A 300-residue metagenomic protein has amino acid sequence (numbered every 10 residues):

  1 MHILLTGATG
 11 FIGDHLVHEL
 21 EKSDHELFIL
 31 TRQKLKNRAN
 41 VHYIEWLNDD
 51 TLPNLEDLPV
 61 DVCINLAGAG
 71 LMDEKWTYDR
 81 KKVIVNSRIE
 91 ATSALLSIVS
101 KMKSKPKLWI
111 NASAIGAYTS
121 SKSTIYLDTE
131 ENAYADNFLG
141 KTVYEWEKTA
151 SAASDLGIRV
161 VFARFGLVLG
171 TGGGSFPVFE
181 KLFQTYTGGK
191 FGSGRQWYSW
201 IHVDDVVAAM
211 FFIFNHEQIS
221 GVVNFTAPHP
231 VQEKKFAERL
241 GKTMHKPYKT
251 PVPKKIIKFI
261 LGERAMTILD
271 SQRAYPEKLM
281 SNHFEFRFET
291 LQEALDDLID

Functional and structural regions predicted by a protein language model:
I3-S23: N-terminal Rossmann NAD(P)H-binding glycine-rich loop of SDR-like oxidoreductase domains
L35, N40-A91: NAD(P)H-binding glycine-rich loop region in Rossmannoid oxidoreductase-like domains and their noncatalytic homologs
S93-A135: Conserved Rossmann-fold NAD(P)-dependent oxidoreductase catalytic core, especially the SDR/UDP-sugar
A135-L139, G166-G173, S193-V203, F214: Glycine-rich "substrate-gating" loop/helix at the edge of Rossmann-like oxidoreductase active sites
K148-T171: Conserved beta-loop-beta element that borders a ligand/cofactor-binding pocket
E180-G188, Q196-P230: Alpha-helical substrate-binding/gating segment
H216-E263, D296: Mid/C-terminal beta-alpha module of Rossmann-like enzyme folds, strongest in SDR-family dehydrogenases/epimerases
M266-D300: C-terminal amphipathic/interface module of NAD(P)-dependent oxidoreductases and related NAD-binding regulators
